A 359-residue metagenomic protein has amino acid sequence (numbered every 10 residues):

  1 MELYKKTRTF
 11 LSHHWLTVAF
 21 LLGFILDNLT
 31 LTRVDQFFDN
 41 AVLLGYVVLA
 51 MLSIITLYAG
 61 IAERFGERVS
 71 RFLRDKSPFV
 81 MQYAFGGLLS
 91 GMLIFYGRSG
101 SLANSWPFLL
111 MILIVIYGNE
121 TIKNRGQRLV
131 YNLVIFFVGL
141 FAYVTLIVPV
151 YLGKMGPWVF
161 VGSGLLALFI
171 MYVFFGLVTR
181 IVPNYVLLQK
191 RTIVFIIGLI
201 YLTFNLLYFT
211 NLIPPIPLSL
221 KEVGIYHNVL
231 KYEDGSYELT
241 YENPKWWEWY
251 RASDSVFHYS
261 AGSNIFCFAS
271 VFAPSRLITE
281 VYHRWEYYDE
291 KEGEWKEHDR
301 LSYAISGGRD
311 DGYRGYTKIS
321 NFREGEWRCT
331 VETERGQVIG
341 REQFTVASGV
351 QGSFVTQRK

Functional and structural regions predicted by a protein language model:
M1-N124: Membrane-anchoring hydrophobic segments
V130-V182: Membrane-embedded alpha-helical segments of integral membrane proteins
L187-I216: Internal/C-terminal transmembrane anchor helices
L206-R276: Membrane-interface segments at or immediately adjacent to transmembrane helices that form the boundary between
S263-I265, S306-Y316: Aromatic sugar-binding surface patches on proteins that engage polysaccharides or sugar-phosphate polymers
K296-G308: Solvent-exposed serine/threonine-rich low-complexity stretches and specific carbohydrate-binding patches
F322, E332-T345, G349: Short acidic/polar inter-strand loop motif in beta-rich domains
S348-K359: Low-complexity, Pro/Ser/Thr- and charge-rich linker/hinge segments at domain boundaries
